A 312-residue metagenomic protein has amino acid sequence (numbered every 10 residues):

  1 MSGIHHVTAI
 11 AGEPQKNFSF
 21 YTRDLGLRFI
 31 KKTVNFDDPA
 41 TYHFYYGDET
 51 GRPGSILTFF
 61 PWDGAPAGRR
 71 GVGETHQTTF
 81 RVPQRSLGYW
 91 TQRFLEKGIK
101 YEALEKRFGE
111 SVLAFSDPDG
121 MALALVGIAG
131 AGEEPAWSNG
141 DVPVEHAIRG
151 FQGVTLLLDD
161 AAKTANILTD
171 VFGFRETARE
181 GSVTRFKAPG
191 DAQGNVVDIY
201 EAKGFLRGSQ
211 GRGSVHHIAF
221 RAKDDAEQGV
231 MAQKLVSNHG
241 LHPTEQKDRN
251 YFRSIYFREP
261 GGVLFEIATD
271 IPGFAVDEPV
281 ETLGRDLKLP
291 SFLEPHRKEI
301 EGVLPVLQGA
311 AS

Functional and structural regions predicted by a protein language model:
M1-K16, T75-V82, G130-A165, S209-R221 (+1 more regions): N-terminal beta-strand motif that seeds the catalytic metal site of vicinal oxygen chelate
I4-A11, L27, F44, G54-L57 (+9 more regions): Short, structured motif recognition centered on aromatic/hydrophobic residues
A9-P53, E96, L104-A114, L156-Y200 (+1 more regions): Core segments of cupin and vicinal oxygen chelate
K31-F36, Y46-F80: Conserved donor-binding loop and adjoining core beta-sheet/short helix segment in diverse acyl/aminoacyl transferases
K31-T33, G88-G150, R179-I199, Q233 (+1 more regions): Vicinal oxygen chelate
Y46-D48, P61, G127, E201 (+1 more regions): Residue-level signal for short segments within beta-strands and strand-turn junctions of well-structured beta-sheet
G64-P66, E74-T75, Q84-L87, Q92 (+1 more regions): Eukaryotic helix-linker segments that join adjacent hydrophobic helices
E145-A232, V236-H242, E259: Surface-exposed interaction/gating patches
